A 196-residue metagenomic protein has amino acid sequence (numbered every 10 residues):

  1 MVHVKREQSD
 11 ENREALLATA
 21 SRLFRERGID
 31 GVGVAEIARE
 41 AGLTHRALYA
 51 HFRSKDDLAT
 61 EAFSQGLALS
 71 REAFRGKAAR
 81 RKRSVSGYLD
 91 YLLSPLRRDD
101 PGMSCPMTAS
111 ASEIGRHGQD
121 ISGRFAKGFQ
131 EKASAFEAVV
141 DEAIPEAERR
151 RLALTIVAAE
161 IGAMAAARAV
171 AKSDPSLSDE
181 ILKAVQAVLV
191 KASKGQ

Functional and structural regions predicted by a protein language model:
M1-E11, S193-Q196: N-terminal intrinsically disordered/low-complexity leader segments
A15, T19-E61: Helix-turn-helix
E61, E72-S104, E146, I156: Hydrophobic alpha-helical connector segments
S64-S70: Short, basic, alpha-helical segments at the C-terminal edge of helix-turn-helix-like DNA-binding modules
K77, I114, A167-A171: Secondary-structure edge/capping motif, primarily at the C-terminal ends of alpha-helices and the immediately following
V85-Y88, D99-A126: Amphipathic alpha-helical segments used for helix-helix packing
Q119-K127, V139-Q196: Hydrophobic/aromatic-rich alpha-helical bundle segments in the mid-to-C-terminal region
